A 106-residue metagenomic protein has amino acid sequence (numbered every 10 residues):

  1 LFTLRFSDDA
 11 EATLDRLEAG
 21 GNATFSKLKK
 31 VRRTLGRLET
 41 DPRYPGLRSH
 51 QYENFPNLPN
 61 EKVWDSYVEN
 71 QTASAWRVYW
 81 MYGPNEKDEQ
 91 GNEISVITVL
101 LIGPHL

Functional and structural regions predicted by a protein language model:
L1-F2, A19-N22, P59-L106: Enriched for short, Lys/Arg-rich terminal
L1-R37: Arg/Lys-rich, positively charged N-terminal/basic patches that mediate binding to nucleic acids
E11-T13, P45, A75, L106: A broad, structure-centric signal for solvent-exposed, well-ordered loop/edge residues that line or flank functional
F25-K29, G46, E93: Non-catalytic, surface-exposed connector residues within folded enzymatic/regulatory domains
V31-Y44, E69-N70, L101-L106: A short, hydrophobic secondary-structure junction motif
T40-Q71: A short, surface-exposed loop/turn module that caps and links secondary-structure elements
